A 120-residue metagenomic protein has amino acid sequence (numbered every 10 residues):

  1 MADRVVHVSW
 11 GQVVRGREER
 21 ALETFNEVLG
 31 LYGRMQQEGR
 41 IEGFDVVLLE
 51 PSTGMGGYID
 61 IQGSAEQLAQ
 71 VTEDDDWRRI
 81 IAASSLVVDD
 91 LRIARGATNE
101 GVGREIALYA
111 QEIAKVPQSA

Functional and structural regions predicted by a protein language model:
M1-M55, G63-E73, I93-A120: Short S/T/G/P-rich N-terminal loop/turn motif that feeds into the first structured element of a domain
R79-A97: Conserved short beta-strand edge segments in small beta-sheet-based binding/regulatory domains
